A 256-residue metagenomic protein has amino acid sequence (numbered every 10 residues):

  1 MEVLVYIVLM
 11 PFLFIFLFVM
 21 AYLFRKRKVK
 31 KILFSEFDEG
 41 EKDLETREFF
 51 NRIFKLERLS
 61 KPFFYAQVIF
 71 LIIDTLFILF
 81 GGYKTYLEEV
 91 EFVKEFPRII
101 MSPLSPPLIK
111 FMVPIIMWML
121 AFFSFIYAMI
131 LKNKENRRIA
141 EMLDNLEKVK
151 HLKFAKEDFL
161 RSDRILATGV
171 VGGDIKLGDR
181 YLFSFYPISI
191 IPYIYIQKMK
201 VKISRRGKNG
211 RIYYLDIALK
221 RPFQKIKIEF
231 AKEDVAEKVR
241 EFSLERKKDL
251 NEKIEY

Functional and structural regions predicted by a protein language model:
E2-F24, L56-R137: Alpha-helical transmembrane spans
Y22-E45: Membrane-interface helix-loop junction between the first two transmembrane segments
F37-S60, A121, F125-K176: Anionic N-terminal interaction surfaces
I100-P103, L146, K150-K153, R246 (+1 more regions): Short, flexible helical or helix-coil boundary motifs
V171-R206: Phosphoinositide-binding peripheral membrane targeting modules
K198-Y256: Acidic, Ser/Thr- and proline-rich intrinsically disordered linker/docking segments of eukaryotic scaffolds
